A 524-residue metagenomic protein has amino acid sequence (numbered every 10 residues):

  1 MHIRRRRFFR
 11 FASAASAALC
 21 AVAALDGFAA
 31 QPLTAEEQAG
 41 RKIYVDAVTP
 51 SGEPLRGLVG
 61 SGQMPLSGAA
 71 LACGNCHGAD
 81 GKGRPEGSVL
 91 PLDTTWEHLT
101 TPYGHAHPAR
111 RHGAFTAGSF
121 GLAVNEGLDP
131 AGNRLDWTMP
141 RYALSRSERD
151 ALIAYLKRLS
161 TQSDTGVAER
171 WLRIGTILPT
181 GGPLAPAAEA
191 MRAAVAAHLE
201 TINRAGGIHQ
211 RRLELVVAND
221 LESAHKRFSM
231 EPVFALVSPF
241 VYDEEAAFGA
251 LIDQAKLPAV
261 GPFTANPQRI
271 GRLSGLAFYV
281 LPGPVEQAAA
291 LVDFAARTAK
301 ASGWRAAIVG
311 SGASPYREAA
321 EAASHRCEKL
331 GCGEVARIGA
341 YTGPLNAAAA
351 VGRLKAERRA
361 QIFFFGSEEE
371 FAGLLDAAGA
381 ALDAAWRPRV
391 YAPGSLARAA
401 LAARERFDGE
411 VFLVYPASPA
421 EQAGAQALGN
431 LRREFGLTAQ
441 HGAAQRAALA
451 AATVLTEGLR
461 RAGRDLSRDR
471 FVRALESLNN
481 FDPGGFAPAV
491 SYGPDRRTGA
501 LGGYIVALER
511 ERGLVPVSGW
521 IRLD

Functional and structural regions predicted by a protein language model:
F28-S67, A109: Electrostatic cytochrome c docking/interface patches
L33, A39, A117-P130, W137-T165: C-terminal capping alpha-helices of c-type cytochrome domains
V45-T49, N75-G83, N125-D129, K157-R158: Detector for the c-type heme attachment site
R56-A117, T138-L144: Gly/Gly-Pro-rich "capping" loops immediately C-terminal to redox-active cysteine motifs in periplasmic/lumenal
E169-W171, P186-A193, G206-G271, A340-L345 (+1 more regions): Beta-alpha junction/loop-to-helix N-cap segments that form part of ligand/metal-binding clefts
P232-R337, R387-F412: Extracytoplasmic ligand/sensor domains, especially the bilobed periplasmic-binding protein
L375-L449, G519-L523: Extracellular/periplasmic periplasmic-binding protein-like sensory domains
E434-R446, T456-V515: Segments of small-molecule ligand-sensing domains
